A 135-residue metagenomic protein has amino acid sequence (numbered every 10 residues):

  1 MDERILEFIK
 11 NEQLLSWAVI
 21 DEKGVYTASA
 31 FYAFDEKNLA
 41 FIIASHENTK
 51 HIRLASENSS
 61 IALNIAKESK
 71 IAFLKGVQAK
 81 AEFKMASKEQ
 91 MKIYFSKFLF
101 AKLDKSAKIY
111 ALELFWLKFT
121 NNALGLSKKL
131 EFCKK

Functional and structural regions predicted by a protein language model:
M1-E3, N48-H51, I93-S96: Charged, amphipathic alpha-helical segments
M1-S16: Extreme N-terminal tail/first-helix region
I9, L54-A55, Y94-F95: A generic structural signal for nonpolar/aromatic side chains embedded in well-ordered alpha-helices
E12-E47, A55, I61-A66: Short beta-strand segments
V19-D21, A66-E68, L103-Y110: A short, aromatic/hydrophobic, helix- or strand-capping loop or linear motif that either lines the entrance/gate
E47-H51, K70, G125-S127: Short, surface-exposed beta-strand-loop junctions and turns on beta-sheet-rich folds
H51-K80, K84: Helix-adjacent hinge/juxtasegments
L74-K135: Charged, gly/pro-rich active-site loop segments
